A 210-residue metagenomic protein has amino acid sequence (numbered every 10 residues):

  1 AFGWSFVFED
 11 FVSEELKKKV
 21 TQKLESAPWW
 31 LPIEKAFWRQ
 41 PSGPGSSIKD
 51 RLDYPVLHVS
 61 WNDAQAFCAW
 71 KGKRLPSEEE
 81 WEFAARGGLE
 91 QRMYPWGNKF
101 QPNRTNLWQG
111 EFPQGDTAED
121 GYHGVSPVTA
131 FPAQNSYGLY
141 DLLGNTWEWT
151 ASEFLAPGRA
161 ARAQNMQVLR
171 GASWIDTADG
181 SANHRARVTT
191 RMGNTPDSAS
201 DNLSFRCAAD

Functional and structural regions predicted by a protein language model:
G3-M192, P196-D201: Functional-site microenvironments in short loops/helix caps that host divalent-cation chemistry
D201-D210: Short, structured beta-strand segments at or near domain termini in extracellular proteins/domains
